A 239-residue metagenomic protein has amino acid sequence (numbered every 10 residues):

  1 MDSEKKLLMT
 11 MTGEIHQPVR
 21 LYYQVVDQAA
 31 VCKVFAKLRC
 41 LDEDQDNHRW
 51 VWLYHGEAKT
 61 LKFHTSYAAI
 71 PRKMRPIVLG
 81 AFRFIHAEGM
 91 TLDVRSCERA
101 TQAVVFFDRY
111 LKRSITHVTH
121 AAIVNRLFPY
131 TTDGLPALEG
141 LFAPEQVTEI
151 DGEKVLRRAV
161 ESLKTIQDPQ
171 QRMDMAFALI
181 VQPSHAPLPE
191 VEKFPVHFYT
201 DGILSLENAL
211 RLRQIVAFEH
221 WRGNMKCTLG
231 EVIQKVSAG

Functional and structural regions predicted by a protein language model:
M1-L79, P129-S162: Short Lys/Arg-enriched alpha/beta "domain-start" segment
D46, R72-T91, S96-G239: A eukaryote-biased signal for long
